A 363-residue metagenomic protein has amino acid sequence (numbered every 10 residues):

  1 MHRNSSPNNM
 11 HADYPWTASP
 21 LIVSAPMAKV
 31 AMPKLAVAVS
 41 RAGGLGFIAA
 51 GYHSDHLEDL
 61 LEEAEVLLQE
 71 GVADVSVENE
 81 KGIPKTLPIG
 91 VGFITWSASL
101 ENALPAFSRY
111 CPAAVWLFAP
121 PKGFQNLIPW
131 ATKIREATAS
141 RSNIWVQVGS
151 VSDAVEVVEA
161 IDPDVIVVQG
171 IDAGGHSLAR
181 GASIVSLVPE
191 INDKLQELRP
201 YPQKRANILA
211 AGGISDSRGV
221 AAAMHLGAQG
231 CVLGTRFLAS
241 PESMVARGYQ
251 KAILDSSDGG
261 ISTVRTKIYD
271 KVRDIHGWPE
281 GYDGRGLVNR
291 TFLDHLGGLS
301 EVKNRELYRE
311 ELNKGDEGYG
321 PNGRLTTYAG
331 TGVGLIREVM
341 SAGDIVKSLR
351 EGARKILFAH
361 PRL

Functional and structural regions predicted by a protein language model:
H2-P202: Active-site entrance/lid segments in N-terminal catalytic domains of soluble metabolic enzymes
S24, A211-G212: Short FAD-binding loop at a beta-strand-to-alpha-helix junction that anchors the flavin cofactor in diverse
S177-L209, S215-L363: Conserved active-site-proximal phosphate/metal-binding subdomains
